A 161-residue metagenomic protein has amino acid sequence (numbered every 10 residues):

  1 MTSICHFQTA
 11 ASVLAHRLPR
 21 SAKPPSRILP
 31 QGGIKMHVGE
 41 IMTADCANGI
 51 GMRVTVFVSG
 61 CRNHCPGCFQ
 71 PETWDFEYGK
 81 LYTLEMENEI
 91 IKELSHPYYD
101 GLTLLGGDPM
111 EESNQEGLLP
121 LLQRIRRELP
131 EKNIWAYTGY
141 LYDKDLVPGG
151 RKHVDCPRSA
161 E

Functional and structural regions predicted by a protein language model:
T9-A11, R17: Gram-positive cell-envelope targeting signals
R17-K35: Short, Lys/Arg-enriched N-terminal segments with co-localized hydrophobic residues within the first ~10-30 amino acids
G33-V38, M52-R53, Q70-A136, Y140-H153: Conserved Radical SAM active-site core
H37-H64: N-terminal pre-triad scaffold of radical SAM enzymes
R151-E161: Radical SAM/AdoMet-radical enzyme domain recognition
